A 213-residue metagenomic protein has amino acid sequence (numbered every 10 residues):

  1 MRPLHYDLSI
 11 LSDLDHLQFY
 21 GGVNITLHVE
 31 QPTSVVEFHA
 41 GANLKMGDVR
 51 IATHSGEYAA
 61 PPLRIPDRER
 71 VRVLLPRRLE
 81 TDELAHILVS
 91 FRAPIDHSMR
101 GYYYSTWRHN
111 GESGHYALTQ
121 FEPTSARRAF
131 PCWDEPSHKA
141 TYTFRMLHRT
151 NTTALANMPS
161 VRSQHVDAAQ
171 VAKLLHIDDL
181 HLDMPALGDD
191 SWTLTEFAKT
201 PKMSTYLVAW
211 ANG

Functional and structural regions predicted by a protein language model:
M1-Y20, G47, H54-S55, G111-Y116 (+1 more regions): N-terminal, polar/Ser/Thr-rich
I10, V29, A40, L74-L75 (+2 more regions): Hydrophobic residues in beta-strands and at strand termini
F19-A42: Ligand-binding face of N-terminal immunoglobulin V-set domains in extracellular IgSF glycoproteins
G21, Q120-T124, P131-G213: Hydrophobic helix-coil surface modules that form long, contiguous segments used for peptide/substrate interaction
Q31-H39, M99-G101, A154-M158: Short, hydrophobic/aromatic beta-strand segments
Q31-T33, G41-M46, I95, L147-T152: Short proline/glycine-enriched turn/loop motifs at strand-loop junctions of beta-rich domains
A42-H109, P131-D134, L182-S191, T195: A surface-exposed beta-strand-loop module
